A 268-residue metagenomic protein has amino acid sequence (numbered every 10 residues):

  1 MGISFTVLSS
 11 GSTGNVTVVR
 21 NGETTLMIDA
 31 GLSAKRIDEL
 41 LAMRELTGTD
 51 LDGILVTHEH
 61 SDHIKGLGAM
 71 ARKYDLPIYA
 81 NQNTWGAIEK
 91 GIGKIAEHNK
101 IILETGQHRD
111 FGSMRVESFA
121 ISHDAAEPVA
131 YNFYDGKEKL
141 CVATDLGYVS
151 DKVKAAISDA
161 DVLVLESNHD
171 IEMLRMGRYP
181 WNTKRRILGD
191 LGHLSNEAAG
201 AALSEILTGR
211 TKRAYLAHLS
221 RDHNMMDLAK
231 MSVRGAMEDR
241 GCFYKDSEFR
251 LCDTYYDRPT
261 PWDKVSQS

Functional and structural regions predicted by a protein language model:
M1-R44, E127-D145, V162: Conserved beta-strand hairpin/beta-sheet module of binuclear metal-dependent hydrolase folds, prominently
T6-V16, H58-H63, E89, V116-S118: Structured catalytic core of nucleotide-sugar glycosyltransferases
I28-G31, L51-E59, Y79-Q82, C141-T144 (+3 more regions): Active-site neighborhood of phospho(di)ester-bond hydrolases with catalytic His/Asp-centered motifs
K35-N81: Active-site metal-binding motif and surrounding structural segment of the metallo-beta-lactamase
H60-I64, W85-A87, A126, Y148-D151 (+2 more regions): Active-site environment of divalent metal-dependent phosphoester hydrolases
K65-Y74, E89-G91, N224-M231: Metal-dependent catalytic neighborhoods of phosphoester/phosphodiester hydrolases
Q82-A130, Y134-K137: Metallo-beta-lactamase
D151-C252: Cap/insert and terminal regions of metallo-dependent hydrolase folds
